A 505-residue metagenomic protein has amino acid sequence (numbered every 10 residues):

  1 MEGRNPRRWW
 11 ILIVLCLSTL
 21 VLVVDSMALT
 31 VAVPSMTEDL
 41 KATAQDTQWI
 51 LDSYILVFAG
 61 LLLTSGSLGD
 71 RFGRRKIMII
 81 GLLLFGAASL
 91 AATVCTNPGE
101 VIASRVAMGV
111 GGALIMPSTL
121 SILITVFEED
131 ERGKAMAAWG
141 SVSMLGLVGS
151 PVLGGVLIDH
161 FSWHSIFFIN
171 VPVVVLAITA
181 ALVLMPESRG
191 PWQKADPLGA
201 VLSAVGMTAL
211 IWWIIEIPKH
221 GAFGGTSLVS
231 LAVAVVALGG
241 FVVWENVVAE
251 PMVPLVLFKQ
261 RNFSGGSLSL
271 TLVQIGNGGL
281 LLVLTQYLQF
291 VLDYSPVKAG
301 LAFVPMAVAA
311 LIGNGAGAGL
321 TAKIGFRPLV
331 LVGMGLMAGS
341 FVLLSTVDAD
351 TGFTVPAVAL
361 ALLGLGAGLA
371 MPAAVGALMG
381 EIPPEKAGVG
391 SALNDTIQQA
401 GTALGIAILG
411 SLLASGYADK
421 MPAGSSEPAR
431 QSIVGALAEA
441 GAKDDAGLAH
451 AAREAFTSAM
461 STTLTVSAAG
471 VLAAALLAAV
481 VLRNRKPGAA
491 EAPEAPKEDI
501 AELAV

Functional and structural regions predicted by a protein language model:
M1-V183, A316-G317, I324-P328, G335-A338 (+2 more regions): Transmembrane-helix bundle of Major Facilitator Superfamily
R8-F58, L62, S162, P172 (+7 more regions): Transmembrane core module of solute transporters
A28, A32-W49, A91-A103, G154-F167 (+4 more regions): Membrane interfacial helix motifs at helix-loop boundaries and amphipathic/re-entrant anchors
C95-N97, E128, L184-E187, P218-K219 (+5 more regions): Short helix-capping/hinge motifs at transmembrane helix termini and TM-loop junctions
A138-V142, S269, L393-I397: Hydrophobic alpha-helical segments of secondary membrane carriers
D159, W163-L202, N246-A249, K259 (+1 more regions): Conserved aromatic/hydrophobic "specificity hotspots" at molecular recognition or selectivity sites
P172-S188, G206-I215, A234-V247, A474-L482: C-terminal membrane-cytosol helix-exit motif in multi-pass small-molecule transporters
L176, G376-A377, E381, L393-R483 (+1 more regions): Hydrophobic transmembrane architecture of multi-pass small-molecule transporters
